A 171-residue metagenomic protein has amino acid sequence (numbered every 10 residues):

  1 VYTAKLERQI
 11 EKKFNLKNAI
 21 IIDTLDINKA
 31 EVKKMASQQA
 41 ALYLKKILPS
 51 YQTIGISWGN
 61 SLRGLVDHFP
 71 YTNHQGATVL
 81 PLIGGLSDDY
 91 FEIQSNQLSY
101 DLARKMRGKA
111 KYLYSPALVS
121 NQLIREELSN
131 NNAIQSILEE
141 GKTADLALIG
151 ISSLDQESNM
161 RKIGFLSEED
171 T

Functional and structural regions predicted by a protein language model:
V1-L6: N-terminal helix-turn-helix DNA-binding module of bacterial transcription factors
R8-S50, H74-T171: Ligand-binding beta-strand-loop-alpha-helix segment within the catalytic cores of soluble metabolic enzymes
I54-G64, S153-D155: Gly/Ser/Thr-rich loops at beta-strand to alpha-helix junctions that form or flank small-molecule/cofactor-binding
D67-Y71: Distinct, well-ordered alpha-helical segments
